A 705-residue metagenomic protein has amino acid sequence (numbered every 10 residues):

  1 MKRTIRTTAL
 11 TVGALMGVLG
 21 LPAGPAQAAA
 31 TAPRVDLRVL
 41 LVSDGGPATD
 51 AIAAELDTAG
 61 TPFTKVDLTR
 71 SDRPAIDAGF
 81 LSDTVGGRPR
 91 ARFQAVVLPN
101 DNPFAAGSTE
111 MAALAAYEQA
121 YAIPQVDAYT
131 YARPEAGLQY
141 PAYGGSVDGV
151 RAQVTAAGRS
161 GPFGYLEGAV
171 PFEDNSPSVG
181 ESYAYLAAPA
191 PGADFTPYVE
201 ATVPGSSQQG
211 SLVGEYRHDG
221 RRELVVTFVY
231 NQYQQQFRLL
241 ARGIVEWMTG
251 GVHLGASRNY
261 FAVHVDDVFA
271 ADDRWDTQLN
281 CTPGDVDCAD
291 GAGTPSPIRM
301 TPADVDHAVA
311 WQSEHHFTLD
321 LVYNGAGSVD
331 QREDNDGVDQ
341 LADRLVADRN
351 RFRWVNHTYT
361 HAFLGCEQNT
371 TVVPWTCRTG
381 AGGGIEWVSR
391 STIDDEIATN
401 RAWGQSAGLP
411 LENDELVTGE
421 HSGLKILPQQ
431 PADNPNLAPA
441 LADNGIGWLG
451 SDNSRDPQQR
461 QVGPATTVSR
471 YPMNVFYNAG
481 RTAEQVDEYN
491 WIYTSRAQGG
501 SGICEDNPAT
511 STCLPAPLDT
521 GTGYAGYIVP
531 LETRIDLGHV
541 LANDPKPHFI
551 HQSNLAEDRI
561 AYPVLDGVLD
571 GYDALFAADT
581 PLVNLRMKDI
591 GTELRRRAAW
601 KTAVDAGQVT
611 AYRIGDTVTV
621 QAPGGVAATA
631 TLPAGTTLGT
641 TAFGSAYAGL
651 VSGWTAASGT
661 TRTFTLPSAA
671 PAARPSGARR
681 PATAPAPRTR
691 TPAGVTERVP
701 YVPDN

Functional and structural regions predicted by a protein language model:
A29, I123-V203: An acidic, glycine-rich "communication" segment
A32, Q209-H315, D558-I590, T665 (+2 more regions): Extracellular ligand-binding/catalytic regions of CAZymes and related secreted enzymes and adhesion modules
D36, A54-A59, R92-F93, A120-P124 (+2 more regions): A glycine-centered loop/beta-turn motif at secondary-structure junctions
R38, D101, A115-Y121, A128-P141 (+6 more regions): Metal-dependent polysaccharide deacetylase catalytic core of the NodB/CE4 family, i.e., the active-site-bearing domain
L40-A128, R133-E135: Helical hinge/lid and interdomain linker segments adjacent to catalytic or ligand-binding clefts that mediate domain
D67, A241-A262, D306-G327, Q405-S406 (+3 more regions): C-terminal domain-boundary segment and adjacent tail
L138-Q139, Y183, A187-V199, G205 (+8 more regions): Active-site-adjacent pocket scaffolds in enzyme catalytic domains
H218, F228-Y230, M248-R274, Q405-S406 (+1 more regions): Catalytic grooves of carbohydrate-active enzymes
